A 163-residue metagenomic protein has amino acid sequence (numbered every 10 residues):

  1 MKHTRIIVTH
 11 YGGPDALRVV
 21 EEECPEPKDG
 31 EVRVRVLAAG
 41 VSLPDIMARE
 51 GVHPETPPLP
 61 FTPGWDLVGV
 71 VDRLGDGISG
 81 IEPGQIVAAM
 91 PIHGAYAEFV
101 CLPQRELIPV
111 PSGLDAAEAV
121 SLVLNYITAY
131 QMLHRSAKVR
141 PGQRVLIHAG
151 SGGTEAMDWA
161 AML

Functional and structural regions predicted by a protein language model:
K2-T4: Extreme N-terminal starter segment of soluble prokaryotic enzymes
V19-C24, V68-V70, F99-C101, L107: Conserved hydrophobic/aromatic beta-strand scaffold that supports enzyme active sites
E23-V41, V52-G94: Glycine-rich beta-strand-centered segment in the early N-terminal region that forms part of a ligand/cofactor-binding
P44-E50: Cytochrome P450 core scaffold surrounding the K-helix E-X-X-R motif and the conserved "meander" helix-loop region
I86-G150: NAD(P)H dinucleotide-binding glycine-rich loop of Rossmann-like/cofactor-binding domains, especially the beta1-alpha1
G152-T154: Hydrophobic/small residue at the entry helix of a nucleotide-binding pocket
D158-W159: Generic hydrophobic/aromatic pocket-lining and core-packing "Φ" positions
